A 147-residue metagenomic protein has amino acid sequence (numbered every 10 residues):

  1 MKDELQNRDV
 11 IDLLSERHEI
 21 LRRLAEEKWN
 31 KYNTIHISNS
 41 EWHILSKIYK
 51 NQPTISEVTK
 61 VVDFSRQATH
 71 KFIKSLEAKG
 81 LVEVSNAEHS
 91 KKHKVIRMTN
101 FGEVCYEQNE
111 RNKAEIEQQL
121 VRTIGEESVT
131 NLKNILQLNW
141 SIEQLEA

Functional and structural regions predicted by a protein language model:
M1-I35: N-terminal leader segment of winged-helix/HTH proteins
L14, E88-N109: Basic, amphipathic "hinge/linker" alpha-helix immediately C-terminal to the N-terminal HTH DNA-binding motif
R23-Q67: N-terminal helix-turn-helix DNA-binding core of bacterial DNA-binding proteins
I35-S40, T99, I124-E126: Short helix-coil-helix linker/hinge
S46-K47, E107, K133: A cross-family signal for key residues in well-ordered alpha-helices that form functional helical elements
N51-I96: Canonical helix-turn-helix DNA-binding module
K79, R97-F101, I135-L138: Intrinsic-disorder-linked linear interaction elements in eukaryotic regulatory proteins
R111-A147: Terminal interaction helix/tail motif
